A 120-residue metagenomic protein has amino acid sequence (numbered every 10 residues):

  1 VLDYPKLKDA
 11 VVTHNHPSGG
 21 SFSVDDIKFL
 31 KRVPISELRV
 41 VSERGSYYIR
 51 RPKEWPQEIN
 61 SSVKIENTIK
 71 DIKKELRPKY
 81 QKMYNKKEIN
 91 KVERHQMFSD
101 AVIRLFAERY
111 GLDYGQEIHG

Functional and structural regions predicted by a protein language model:
V1-P34, S42-E43: Short HxH-centered metal-ligating active-site micro-motif
I35-G120: Divalent-metal-activated hydrolytic enzyme cores
